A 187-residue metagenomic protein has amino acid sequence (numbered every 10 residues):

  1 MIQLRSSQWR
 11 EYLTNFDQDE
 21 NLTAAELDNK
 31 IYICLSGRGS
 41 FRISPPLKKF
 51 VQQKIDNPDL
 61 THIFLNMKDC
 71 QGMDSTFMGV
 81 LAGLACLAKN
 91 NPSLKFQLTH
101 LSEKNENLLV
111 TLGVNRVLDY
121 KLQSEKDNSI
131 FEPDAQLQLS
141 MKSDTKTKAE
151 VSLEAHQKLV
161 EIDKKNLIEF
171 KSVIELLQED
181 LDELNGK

Functional and structural regions predicted by a protein language model:
M1-D69, C86-K187: STAS-like cytosolic regulatory interaction modules
G72: Residues immediately C-terminal
S75-V80: Phosphopantetheine-attachment site and its flanking helix in carrier
L81-A85: Histidine-anchored nucleotide/phosphate-binding helix
